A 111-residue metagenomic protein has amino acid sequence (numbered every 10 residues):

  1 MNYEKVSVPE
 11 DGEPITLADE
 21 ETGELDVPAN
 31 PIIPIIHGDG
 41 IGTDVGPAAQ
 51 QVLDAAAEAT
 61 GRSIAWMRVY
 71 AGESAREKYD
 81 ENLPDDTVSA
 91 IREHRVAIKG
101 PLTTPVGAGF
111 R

Functional and structural regions predicted by a protein language model:
M1-E4, I98: Generic cytosolic/nucleocytoplasmic N-terminal low-complexity/intrinsically disordered segments
Y3-E4, V8-M67: N-terminal phosphate-binding or glycine-rich loops at protein starts, especially the Walker A/P-loop of NTPases
N30, D44, A48-A49, G72 (+3 more regions): Surface-exposed loop/turn and secondary-structure junction residues enriched for glycine/proline
G38-G40, A71, L102: Short, ordered loop/turn segments at secondary-structure junctions
A65-E77: Short, conserved secondary-structure transition motifs
A75-R111: N-terminal glycine-rich phosphate/adenylate-binding segment common to multiple enzyme folds
